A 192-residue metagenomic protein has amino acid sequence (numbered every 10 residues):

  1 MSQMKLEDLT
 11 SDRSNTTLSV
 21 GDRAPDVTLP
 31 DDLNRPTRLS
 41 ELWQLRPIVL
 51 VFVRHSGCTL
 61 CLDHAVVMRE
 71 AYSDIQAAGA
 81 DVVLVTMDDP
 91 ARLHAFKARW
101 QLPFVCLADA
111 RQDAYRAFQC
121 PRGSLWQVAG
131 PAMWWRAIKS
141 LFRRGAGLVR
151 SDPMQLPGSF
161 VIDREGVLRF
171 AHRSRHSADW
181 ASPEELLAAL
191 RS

Functional and structural regions predicted by a protein language model:
M1-L9, M133-F142, R191: Short, positively charged
S2-S40, D63, V67: N-terminal "domain-start" segment that seeds a small globular fold
A24-P25, V49, L156-G158: Short loop/turn microsegments at loop-to-beta-strand junctions
L39-M68: Short active-site neighborhood of thiol/selenol oxidoreductases, capturing the structured segment around
R54, M87, R164: Cofactor-binding loop segments of dinucleotide-utilizing enzymes, especially the Rossmann-like FAD- and NAD(P)+-binding
D63-A117: Structural microenvironment flanking redox-active thiols in thiol-disulfide oxidoreductases
K97, D109-A178: Thiol/selenol-based redox catalytic cores and closely related redox-interacting motifs
S177-S192: A short, polar/charged loop-to-alpha-helix boundary motif
